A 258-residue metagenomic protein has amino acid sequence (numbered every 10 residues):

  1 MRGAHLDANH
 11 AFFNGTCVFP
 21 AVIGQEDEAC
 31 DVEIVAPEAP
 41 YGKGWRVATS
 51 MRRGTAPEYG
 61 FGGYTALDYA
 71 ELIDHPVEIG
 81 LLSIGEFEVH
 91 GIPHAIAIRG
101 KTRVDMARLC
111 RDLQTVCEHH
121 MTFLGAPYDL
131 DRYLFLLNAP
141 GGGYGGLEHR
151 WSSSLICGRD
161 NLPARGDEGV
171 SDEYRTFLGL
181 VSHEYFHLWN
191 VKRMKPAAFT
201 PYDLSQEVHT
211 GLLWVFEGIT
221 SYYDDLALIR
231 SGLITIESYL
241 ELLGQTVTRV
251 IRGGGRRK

Functional and structural regions predicted by a protein language model:
M1-E78: Extended, low-hydrophobicity, Ser/Thr/Pro/Gly-biased non-transmembrane segments
G3-L6, V47-R52, R132-Y133, M194 (+2 more regions): Short coil/turn segments at secondary-structure boundaries
D27, D31-A48, F61-A70, G100-R132 (+3 more regions): Zn2+-dependent metallopeptidase catalytic core
V32, H183, T220: Terminal peptide-recognition signature
Y41, T55-G91, V181-Y185, V215 (+1 more regions): Secretory-pathway-linked proteins and extracytosolic
R53-D74, C117-G125, D129-R150, E217 (+2 more regions): Carboxylate/His-rich catalytic cores and anion/metal-binding grooves
S83-L212: Juxtacatalytic substrate-recognition/specificity segment
M194-Y202, E207-K258: Acidic/His/Gly-enriched intrinsically disordered linker/tail segments that often contain short helix/coil "MoRF-like"
